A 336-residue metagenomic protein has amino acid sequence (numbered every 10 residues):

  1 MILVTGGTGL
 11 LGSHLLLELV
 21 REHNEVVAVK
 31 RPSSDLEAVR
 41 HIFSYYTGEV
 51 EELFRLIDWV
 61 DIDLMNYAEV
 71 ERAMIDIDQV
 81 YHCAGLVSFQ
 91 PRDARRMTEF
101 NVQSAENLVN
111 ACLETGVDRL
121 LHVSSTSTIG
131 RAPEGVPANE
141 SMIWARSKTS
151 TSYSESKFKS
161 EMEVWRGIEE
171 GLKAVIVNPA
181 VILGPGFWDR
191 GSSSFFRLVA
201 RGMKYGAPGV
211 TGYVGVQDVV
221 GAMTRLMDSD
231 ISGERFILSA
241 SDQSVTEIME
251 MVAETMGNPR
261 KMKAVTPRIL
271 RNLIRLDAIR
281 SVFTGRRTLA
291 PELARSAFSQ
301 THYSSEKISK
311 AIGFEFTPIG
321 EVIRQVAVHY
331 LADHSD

Functional and structural regions predicted by a protein language model:
M1-Q79: N-terminal Rossmann/SDR dinucleotide-binding element
A84-V87, S124-S125: Conserved NAD(P)H cofactor-binding loop of Rossmann-fold oxidoreductase domains
A94-R95, E99-S152: Conserved Rossmann-fold NAD(P)-dependent oxidoreductase catalytic core, especially the SDR/UDP-sugar
T149-V175: Active-site Tyr-X1-5-Lys
K159, R190-G191, A207-M227, E234: Substrate-positioning beta->alpha
I168-V216: NAD(P)-dependent short-chain dehydrogenase/reductase
M223-L289, S305, K310, I319-G320 (+1 more regions): Mid/C-terminal beta-alpha module of Rossmann-like enzyme folds, strongest in SDR-family dehydrogenases/epimerases
